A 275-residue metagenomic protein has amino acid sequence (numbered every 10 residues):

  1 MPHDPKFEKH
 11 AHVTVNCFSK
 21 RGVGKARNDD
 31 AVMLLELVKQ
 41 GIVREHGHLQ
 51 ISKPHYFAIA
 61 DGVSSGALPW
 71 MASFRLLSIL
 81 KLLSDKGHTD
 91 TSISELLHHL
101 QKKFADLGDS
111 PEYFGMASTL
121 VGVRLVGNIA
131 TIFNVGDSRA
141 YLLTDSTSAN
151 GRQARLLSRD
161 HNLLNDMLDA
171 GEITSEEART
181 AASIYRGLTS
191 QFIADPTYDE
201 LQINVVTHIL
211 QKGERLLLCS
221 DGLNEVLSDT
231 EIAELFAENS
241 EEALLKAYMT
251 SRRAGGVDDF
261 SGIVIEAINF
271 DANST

Functional and structural regions predicted by a protein language model:
M1-T275: PP2C/PPM-type serine/threonine phosphatase catalytic domain
